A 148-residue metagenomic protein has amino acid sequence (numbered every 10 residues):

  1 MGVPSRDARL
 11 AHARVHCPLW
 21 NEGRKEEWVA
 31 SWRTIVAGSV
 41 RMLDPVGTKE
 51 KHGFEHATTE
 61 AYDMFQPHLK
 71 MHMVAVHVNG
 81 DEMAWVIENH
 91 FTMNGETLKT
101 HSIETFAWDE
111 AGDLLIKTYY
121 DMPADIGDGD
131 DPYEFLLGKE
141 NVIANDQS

Functional and structural regions predicted by a protein language model:
M1-I35, L137-S148: Short, low-complexity N-terminal intrinsically disordered segments enriched in polar/charged residues
V3-P4, A61-S148: A beta-strand edge to alpha-helix "cap/lid" segment located at domain peripheries
D7, E26-E82: A solvent-exposed, acidic/Ser-Thr-rich amphipathic alpha-helical stretch
L19, V46-T48, F91-T92: Short histidine/acidic/glycine/proline-rich micro-motifs that form metal- and phosphate-coordinating active-site loops
N21-R24, V40, G95: Flexible interhelical turns and helix-capping residues at alpha-helix boundaries within structured domains
